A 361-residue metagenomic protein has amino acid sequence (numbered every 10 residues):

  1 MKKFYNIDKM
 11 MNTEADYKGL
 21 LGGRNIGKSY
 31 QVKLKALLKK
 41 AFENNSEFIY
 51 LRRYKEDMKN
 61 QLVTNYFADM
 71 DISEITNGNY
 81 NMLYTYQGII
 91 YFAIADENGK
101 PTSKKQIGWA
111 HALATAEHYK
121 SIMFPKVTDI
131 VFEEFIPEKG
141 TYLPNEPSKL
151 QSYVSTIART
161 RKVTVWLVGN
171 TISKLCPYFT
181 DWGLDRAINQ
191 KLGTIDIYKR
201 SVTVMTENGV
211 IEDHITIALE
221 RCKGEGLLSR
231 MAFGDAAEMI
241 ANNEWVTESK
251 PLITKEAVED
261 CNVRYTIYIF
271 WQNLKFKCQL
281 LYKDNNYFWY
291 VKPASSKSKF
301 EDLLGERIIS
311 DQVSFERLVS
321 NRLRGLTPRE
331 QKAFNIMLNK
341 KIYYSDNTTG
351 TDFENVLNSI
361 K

Functional and structural regions predicted by a protein language model:
M1-K361: Phosphate/NTP-binding elements of NTP-utilizing enzymes
